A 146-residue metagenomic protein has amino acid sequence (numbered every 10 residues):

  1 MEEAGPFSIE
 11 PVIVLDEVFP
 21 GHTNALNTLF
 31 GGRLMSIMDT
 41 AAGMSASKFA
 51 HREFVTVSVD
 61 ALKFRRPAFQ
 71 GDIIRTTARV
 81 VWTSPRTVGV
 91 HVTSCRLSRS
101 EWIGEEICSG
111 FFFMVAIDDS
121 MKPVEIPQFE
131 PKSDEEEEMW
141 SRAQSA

Functional and structural regions predicted by a protein language model:
E2, S8-V14, F69-Q70, V81-A146: HotDog/MaoC-like acyl-thioester-processing domains
E3-F7, E17-A25, E53-A61: Short N-terminal helix-initiation segments at or just after the protein's N-terminus
I9, L29, T40-T77, V81-T83 (+2 more regions): Hydrophobic beta-strand-centered segment that forms part of the acyl-chain substrate-binding groove
D16-E17, D39: Amphipathic, well-packed alpha-helical segments that form the structural scaffold of globular domains
V18-F19, F64, M114-A116: Hydrophobic residues in beta-strands and at strand termini
G21-S36: A conserved, well-ordered hydrophobic junction motif at loop->secondary-structure transitions
M35, D39-T40, F129: Ubiquitous "structural anchor" signal
